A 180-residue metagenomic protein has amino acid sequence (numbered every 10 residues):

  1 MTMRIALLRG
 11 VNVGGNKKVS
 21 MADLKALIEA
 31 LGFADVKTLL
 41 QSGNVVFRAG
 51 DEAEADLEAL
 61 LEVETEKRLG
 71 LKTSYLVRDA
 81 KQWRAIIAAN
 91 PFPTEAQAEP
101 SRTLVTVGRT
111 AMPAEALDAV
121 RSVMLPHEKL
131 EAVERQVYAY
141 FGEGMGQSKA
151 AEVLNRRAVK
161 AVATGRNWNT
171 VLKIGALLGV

Functional and structural regions predicted by a protein language model:
T2-V180: Surface-exposed, charge/polar-rich loops and edge strands
